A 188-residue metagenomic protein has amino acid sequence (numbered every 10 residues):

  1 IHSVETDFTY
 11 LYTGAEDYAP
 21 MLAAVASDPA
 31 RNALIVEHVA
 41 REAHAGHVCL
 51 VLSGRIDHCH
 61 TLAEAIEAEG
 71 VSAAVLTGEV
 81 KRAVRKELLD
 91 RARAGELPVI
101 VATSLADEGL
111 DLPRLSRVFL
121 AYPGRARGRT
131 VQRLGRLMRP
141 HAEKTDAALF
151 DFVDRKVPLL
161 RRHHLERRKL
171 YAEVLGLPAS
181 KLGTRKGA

Functional and structural regions predicted by a protein language model:
I1-E5, T9-A68: Conserved interdomain hinge at the start of the Helicase C-terminal
T6-T9, I56-D57, K81, A106-E108 (+3 more regions): Conserved nucleotide-binding/hydrolysis micro-motifs of P-loop NTPases
V48-L50, H58-L110, R129: Conserved helicase ATPase core of P-loop NTP-dependent helicases/translocases
A65, R129-R133, E166-Y171: Alpha-helical scaffold elements adjacent to nucleotide-binding pockets in ATP/GTP-utilizing enzyme cores
E69-S72, P113-R117, A142-L149, L175: Short glycine-/polar-rich loops that comprise or flank the Walker A/P-loop and associated switch/sensor motifs
V101-A102, E108-P123, R129-Q132, A147-F152: A short beta-strand element within the Helicase C-terminal
R136-L170: Conserved segment of the helicase C-terminal RecA-like domain
A148, H163-A188: Long, hydrophobic alpha-helical segments
